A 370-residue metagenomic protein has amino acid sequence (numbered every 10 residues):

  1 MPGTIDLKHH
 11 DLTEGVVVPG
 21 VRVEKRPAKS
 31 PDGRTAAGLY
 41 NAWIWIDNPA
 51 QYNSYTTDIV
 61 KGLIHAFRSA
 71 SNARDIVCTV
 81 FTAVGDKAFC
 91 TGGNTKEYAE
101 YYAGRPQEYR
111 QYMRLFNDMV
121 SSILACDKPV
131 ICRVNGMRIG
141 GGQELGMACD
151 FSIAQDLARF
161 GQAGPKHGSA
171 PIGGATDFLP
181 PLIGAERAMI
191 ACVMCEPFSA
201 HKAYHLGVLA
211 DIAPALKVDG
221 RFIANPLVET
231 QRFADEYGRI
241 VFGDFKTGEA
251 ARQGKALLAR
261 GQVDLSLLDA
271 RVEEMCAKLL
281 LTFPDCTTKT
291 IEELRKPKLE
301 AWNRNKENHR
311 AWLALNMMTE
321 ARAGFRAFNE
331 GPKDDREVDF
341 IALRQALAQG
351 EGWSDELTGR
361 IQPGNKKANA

Functional and structural regions predicted by a protein language model:
M1-Y40, R74, D86, Q107 (+2 more regions): C-terminal alpha-helix plus adjacent terminal tail
K8-G15, A83-M119, R138, K166-S169 (+1 more regions): Glycine- (often His-adjacent) and acidic-residue-rich active-site loop that binds/positions the CoA thioester
A37-D47, K61-G104, S121-V134, F151 (+2 more regions): A structural preference for short, pocket-lining loop segments at secondary-structure junctions
Y52-Y55: Short amphipathic alpha-helices within nucleic acid-binding modules
I59-L63, Y112-L115, L268: Hydrophobic alpha-helical membrane-association signature
L115-M119, A175-F178, R187, K289 (+1 more regions): Hydrophobic alpha-helical segments typical of transmembrane helices and their membrane-interface/capping positions
S122-P284: Crotonase-fold acyl-CoA enzyme core
